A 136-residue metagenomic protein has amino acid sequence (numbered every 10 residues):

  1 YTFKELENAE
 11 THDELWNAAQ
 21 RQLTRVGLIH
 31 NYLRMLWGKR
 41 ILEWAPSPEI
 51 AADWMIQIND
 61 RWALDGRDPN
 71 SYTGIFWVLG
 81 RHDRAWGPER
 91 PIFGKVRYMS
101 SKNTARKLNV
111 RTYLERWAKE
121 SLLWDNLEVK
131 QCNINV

Functional and structural regions predicted by a protein language model:
Y1-V136: C-terminal catalytic domain of photolyase/cryptochrome flavoproteins, centering on the FAD-binding pocket
